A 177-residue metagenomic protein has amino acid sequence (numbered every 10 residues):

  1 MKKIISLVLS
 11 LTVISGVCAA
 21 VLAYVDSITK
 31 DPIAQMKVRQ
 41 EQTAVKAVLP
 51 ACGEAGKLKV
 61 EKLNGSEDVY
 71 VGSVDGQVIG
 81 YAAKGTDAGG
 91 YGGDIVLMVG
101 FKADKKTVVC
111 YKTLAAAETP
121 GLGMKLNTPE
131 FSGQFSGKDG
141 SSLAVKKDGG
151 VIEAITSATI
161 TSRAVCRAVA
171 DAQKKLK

Functional and structural regions predicted by a protein language model:
K2-K177: Flexible, solvent-exposed loop/hinge segments and secondary-structure transition points
